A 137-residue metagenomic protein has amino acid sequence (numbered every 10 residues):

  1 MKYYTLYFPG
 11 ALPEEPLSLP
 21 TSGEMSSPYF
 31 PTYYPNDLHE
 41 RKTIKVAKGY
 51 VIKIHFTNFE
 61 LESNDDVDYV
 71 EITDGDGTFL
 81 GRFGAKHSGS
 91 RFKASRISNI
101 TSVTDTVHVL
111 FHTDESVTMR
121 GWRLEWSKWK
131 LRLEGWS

Functional and structural regions predicted by a protein language model:
M1-S137: Domain-level representation of secreted and single-pass membrane ectodomains enriched in extracellular protease systems
